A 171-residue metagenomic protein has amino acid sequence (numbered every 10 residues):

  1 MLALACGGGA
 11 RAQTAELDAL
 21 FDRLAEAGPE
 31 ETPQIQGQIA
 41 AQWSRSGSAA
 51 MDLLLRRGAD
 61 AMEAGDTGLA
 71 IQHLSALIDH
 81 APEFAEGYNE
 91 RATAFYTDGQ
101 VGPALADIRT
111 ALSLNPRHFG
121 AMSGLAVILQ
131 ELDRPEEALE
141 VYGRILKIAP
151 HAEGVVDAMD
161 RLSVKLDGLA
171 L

Functional and structural regions predicted by a protein language model:
A76-L77, T110-A111, R144-I145: Canonical positions in the second alpha-helix
